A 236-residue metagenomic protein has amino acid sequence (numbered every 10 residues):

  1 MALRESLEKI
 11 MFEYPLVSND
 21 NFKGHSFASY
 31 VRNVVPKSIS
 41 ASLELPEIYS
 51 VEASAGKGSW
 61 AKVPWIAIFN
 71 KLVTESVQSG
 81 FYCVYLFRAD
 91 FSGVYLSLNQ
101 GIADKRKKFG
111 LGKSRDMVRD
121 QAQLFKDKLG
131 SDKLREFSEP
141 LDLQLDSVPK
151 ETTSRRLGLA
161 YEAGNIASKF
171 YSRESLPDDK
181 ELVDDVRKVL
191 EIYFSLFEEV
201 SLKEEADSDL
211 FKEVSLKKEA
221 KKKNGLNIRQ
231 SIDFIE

Functional and structural regions predicted by a protein language model:
M1-S40: N-terminal "first-domain core" detector
A2, Y30, V34, S38 (+3 more regions): Extended amphipathic coiled-coil helices
A28-P36, S114-Q123, V186: Well-ordered, non-membrane alpha-helical segments in soluble/globular domains
E44-I48: Intein modules and their embedded homing endonuclease domains
Y49-K57, A61: Charge-dense, helix-prone N-terminal extensions
K62-G110: Aromatic- and glycine-enriched beta-alpha-beta binding-site module
A89-L145: Compact, glycine/acidic-enriched structural inserts
D142-E236: ATP-dependent helicase/translocase motor core
